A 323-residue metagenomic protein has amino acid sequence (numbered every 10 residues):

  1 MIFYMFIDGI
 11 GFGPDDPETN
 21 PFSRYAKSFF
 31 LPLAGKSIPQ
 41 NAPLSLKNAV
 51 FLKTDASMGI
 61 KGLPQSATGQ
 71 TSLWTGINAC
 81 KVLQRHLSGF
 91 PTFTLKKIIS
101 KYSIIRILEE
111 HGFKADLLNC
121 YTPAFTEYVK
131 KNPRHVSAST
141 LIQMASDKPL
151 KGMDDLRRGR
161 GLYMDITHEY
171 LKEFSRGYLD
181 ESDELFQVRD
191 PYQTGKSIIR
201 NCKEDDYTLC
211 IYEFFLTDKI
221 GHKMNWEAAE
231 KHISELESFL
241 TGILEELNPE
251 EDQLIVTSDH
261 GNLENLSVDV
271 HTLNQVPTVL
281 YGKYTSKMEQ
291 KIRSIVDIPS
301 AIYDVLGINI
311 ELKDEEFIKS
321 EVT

Functional and structural regions predicted by a protein language model:
M1-G13, L73, T208-F215, H232 (+4 more regions): Beta-strand elements within well-structured catalytic alpha/beta cores of enzymes that handle phosphate/sulfate esters
G11-I107, H111, P123-Y128, P133-R134 (+5 more regions): Active-site nucleophile/metal-coordination loop of metallo-enzymes that catalyze phosphate/sulfate and related
N20-A26, A228-E230, H271-N274: Glycine-rich, phosphate-binding/catalytic loops in enzymes
L63-T208, F214-I220: His/Asp/Glu-rich, glycine-adjacent segments that coordinate divalent cations and/or stabilize oxyanion chemistry on
R189, D218-L254, N265: A long, amphipathic alpha-helix that forms part of the scaffold/cap immediately adjacent to metal-dependent active
S258-Y284: Histidine-centered active-site microenvironments of extracellular/periplasmic hydrolases and transferases
S286-R293: A short, structured beta-strand-centered segment in the mid-to-C-terminal lobe of catalytic cores from group-transfer
E315-T323: Short, highly charged C-terminal tails/helix-capping segments
